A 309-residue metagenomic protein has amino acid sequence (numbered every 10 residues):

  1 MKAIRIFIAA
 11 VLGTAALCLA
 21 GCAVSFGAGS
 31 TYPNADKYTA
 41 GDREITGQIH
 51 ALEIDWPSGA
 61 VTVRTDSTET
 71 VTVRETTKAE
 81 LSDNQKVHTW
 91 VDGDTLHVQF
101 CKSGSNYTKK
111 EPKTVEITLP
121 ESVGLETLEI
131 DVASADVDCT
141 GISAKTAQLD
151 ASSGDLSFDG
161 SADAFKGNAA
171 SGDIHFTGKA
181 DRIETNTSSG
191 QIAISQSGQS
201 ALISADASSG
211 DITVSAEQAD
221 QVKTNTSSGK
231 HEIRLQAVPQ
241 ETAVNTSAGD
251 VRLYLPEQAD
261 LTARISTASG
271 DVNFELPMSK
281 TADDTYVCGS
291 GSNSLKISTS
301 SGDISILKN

Functional and structural regions predicted by a protein language model:
K2-A9, A20-D83, C101-L125, D138-T140 (+1 more regions): Short acidic/polar N-terminal linker immediately downstream of export determinants
W56-S58, T65-E69, T77-A79, F100-G104 (+12 more regions): A mature extracytoplasmic/lumenal domain signature
V71, D94-L96, I304: Hydrophobic residues embedded in beta-strands of well-ordered beta-sheets
V71, Q85, E126, A201 (+1 more regions): Short beta-strand/loop motifs in extracellular/secreted proteins, especially within beta-sandwich accessory domains
T77-T95: Surface patches in mature domains of proteins
L128-E184: Right-handed parallel beta-helix
I174-N186, Q191-N309: Short, surface-exposed interaction patches in beta-rich subdomains that mediate adhesion/assembly near membranes
